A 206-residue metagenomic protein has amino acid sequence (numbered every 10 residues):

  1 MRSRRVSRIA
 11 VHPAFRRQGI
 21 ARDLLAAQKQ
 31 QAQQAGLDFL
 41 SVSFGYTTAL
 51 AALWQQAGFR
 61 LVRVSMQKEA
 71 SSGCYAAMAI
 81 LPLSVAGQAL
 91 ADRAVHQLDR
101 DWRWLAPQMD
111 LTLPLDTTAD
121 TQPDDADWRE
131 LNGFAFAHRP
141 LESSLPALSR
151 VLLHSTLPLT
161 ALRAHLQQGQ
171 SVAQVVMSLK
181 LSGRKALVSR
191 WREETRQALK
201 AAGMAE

Functional and structural regions predicted by a protein language model:
M1-I9, Q30-E206: Terminal substrate-recognition subdomain of acyl/acetyltransferases
R8-A32: Conserved acetyl-CoA-binding loop-helix of GNAT-fold acetyltransferases
